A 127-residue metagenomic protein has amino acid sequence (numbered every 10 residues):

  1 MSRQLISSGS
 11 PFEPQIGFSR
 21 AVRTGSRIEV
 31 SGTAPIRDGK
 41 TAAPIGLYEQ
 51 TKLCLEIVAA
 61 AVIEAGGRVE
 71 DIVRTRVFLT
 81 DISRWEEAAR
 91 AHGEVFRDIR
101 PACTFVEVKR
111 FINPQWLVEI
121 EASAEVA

Functional and structural regions predicted by a protein language model:
M1-A127: Short, polar/acidic, helix-capping and beta-turn segments at strand->helix junctions that line the mouths
